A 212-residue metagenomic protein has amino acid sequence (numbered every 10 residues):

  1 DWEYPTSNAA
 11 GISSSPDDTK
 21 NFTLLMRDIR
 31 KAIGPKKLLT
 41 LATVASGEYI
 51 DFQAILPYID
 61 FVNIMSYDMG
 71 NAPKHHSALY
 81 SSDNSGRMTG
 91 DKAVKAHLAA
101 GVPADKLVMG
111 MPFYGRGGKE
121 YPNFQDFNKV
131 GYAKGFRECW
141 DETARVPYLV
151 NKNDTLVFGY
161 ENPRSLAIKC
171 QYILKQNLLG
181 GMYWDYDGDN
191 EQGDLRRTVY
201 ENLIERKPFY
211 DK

Functional and structural regions predicted by a protein language model:
D1-A45, N63, E161-K212: Active-site and adjacent substrate-binding regions of carbohydrate-active enzymes
Y4-G135: Substrate-binding surface in catalytic domains of secreted glycosidases
A54, N71, D83-N84, K152-N153 (+3 more regions): Solvent-exposed, flexible loop/coil residues
K106-Y172, R197-K212: Glycan-binding loop/region signatures in secreted carbohydrate-active enzymes
